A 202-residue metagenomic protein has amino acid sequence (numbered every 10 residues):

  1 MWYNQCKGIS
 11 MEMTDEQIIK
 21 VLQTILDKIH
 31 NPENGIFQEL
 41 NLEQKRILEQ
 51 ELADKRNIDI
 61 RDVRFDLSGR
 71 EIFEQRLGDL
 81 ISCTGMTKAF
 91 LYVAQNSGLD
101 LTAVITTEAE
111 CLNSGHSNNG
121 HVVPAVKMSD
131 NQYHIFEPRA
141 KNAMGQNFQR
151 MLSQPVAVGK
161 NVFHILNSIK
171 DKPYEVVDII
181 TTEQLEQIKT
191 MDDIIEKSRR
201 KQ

Functional and structural regions predicted by a protein language model:
M1, K7-M13, K197-Q202: Non-Sec secretion/translocation targeting segments of pathogen effectors
M11-G78, D193: Secondary-structure boundary elements
D15-I19, R76-T87, S117, G145: Solvent-exposed, acidic/flexible segments
F37, Y133, P155, Y174-V176: Tryptophan-centered short beta-strand motifs
D59-R61, D100, E175: Short coil/loop linkers at secondary-structure junctions
G85-H164: Hydrophobic/aromatic-rich core segments of domains that either
F163-Q202: Low-complexity, Gly/Ser/Thr/Pro-rich intrinsically disordered linker/tail segments
